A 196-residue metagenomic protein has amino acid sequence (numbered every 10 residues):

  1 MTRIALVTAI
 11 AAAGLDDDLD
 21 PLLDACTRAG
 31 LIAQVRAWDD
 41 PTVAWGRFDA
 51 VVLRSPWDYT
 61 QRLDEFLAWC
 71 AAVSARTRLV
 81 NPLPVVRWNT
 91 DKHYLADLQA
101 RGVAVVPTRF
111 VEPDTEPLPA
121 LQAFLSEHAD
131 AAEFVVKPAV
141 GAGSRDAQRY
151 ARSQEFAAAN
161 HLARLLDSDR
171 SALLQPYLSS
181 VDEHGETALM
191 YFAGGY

Functional and structural regions predicted by a protein language model:
R3, I10-E116: Conserved N-proximal alpha/beta basic substrate-recognition cap immediately N-terminal to, or forming the N-lobe
A5, V52-R54, V135, L173: Structural motif
D49, Y94-D97, L121-E127, T187-A193: Short, surface-exposed amphipathic charged segments that create phosphate/polyanion-binding patches used for binding
P84-V85, E112-E116, A139-G143, S153-E155 (+1 more regions): Short acidic/polar capping segments at secondary-structure boundaries
L98-Q99, L125-D146, D169-D182: ATP-grasp fold ATP-binding core
G102-V103, D130, G195-Y196: Glycine-enriched alpha-helix->loop->beta-strand junction motifs that scaffold or abut catalytic
T108-F110, L121-F124, A131-F134, A151-Q154: Structured catalytic cores of enzymes that bind and process phosphorylated ligands/cofactors
R145, A151-Y196: Phosphate-binding site of ATP-dependent enzymes
